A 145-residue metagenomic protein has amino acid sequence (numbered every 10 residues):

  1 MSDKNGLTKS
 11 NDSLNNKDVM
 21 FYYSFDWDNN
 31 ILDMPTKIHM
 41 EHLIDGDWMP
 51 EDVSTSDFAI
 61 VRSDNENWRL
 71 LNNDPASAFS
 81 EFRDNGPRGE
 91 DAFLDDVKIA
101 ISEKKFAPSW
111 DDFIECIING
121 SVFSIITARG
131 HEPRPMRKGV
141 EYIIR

Functional and structural regions predicted by a protein language model:
S2-R145: Alpha-helical substrate-recognition element adjacent to the catalytic core
